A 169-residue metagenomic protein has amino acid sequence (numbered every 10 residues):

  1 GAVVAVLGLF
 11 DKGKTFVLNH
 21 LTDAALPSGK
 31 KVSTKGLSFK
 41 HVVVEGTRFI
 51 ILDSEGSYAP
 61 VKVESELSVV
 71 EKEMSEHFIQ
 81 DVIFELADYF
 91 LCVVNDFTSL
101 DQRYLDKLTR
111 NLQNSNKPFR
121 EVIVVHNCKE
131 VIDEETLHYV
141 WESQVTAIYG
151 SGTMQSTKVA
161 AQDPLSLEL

Functional and structural regions predicted by a protein language model:
G1-L169: Conserved GTPase G-domain substructure that encodes guanine base recognition and part of the catalytic core, centered
